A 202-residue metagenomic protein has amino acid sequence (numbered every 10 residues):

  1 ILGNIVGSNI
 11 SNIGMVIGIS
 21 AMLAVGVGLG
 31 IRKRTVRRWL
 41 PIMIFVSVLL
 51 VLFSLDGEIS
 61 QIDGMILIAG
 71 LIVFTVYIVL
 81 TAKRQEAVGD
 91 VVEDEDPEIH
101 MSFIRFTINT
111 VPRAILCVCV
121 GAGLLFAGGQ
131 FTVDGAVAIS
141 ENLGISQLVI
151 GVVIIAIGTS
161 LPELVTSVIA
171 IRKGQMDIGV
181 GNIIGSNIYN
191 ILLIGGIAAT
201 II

Functional and structural regions predicted by a protein language model:
I1-I202: Hydrophobic alpha-helical segments, chiefly the membrane-spanning helices and signal/signal-anchor peptides
